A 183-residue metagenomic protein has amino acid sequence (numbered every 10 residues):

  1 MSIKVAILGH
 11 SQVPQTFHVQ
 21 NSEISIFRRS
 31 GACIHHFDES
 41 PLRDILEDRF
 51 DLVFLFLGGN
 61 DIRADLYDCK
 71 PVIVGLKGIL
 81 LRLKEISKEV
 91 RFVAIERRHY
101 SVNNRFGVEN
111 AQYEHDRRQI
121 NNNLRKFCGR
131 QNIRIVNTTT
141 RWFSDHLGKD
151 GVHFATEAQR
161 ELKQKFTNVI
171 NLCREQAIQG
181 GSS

Functional and structural regions predicted by a protein language model:
S2-L81, H99, H115-R118: Conserved SGNH/GDSL esterase-like catalytic core that processes O-acyl groups on lipids and polysaccharides
F56, V93-A94: Alpha/beta-hydrolase-fold catalytic nucleophile elbow
I62-R63, H99-N104, F143-H146: Short acidic/His/Gly/Ser-rich catalytic and metal-binding motifs that mark active-site loops of diverse hydrolases
E85-V90, I133: A short helix->loop->beta-strand "cap" motif at the edges of active sites that frequently abuts
S87, A94-H99: Short beta-alpha junction loops
I95, I133-L147: Acidic carboxylate-rich catalytic motifs and surrounding loops in phosphoryl-/glycosyl-chemistry enzymes
Y100-T139, V152, T156: Substrate-gating cap/lid alpha-helix
L147-S183: Histidine-centered active-site loop/cap adjacent to the catalytic His in serine esterases/O-acetyl transfer systems
